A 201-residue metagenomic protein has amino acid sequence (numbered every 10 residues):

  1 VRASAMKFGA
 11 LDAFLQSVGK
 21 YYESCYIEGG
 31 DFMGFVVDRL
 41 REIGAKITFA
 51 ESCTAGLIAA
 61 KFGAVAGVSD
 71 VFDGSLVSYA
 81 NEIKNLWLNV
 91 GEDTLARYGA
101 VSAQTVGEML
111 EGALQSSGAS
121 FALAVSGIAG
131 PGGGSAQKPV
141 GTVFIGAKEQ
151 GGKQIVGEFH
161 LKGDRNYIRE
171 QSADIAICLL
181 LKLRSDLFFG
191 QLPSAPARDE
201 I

Functional and structural regions predicted by a protein language model:
G9: DNA-binding patch around the recognition helix
F14-I201: Short alpha-helical segments enriched in small residues
